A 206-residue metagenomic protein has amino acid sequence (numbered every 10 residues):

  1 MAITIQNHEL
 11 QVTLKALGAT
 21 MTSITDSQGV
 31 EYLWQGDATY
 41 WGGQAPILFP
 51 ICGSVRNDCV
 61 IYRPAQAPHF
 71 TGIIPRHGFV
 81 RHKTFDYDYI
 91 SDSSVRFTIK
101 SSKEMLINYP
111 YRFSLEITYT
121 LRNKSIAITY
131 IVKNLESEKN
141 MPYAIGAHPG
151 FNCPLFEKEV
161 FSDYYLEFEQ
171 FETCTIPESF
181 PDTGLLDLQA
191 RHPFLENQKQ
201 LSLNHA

Functional and structural regions predicted by a protein language model:
M1-H8, S101-S102, S114, K199-A206: Beta-strand-rich recognition/accessory modules
M1-Q66: Beta-strand-rich N-terminal accessory domains
I3, T22, S94-V95, I126-I128: Hydrophobic residues embedded in beta-strands of well-ordered beta-sheets
I5, S101-P149: Acidic, contiguous internal or C-terminal segments within carbohydrate-active enzymes that form a structured patch used
L10, I74-D88, F194-A206: Acidic/His-leaning functional-site neighborhoods
S23-T25, E138-I145, P177-S179: Short, hydrophobic/aromatic beta-strand segments
A67, N140, C153-A206: Active-site/ligand-binding surface loops and adjacent short beta/alpha elements that line catalytic pockets across
F70-N123: Extended, loop-rich substrate-binding clefts of extracytoplasmic carbohydrate-active enzymes
